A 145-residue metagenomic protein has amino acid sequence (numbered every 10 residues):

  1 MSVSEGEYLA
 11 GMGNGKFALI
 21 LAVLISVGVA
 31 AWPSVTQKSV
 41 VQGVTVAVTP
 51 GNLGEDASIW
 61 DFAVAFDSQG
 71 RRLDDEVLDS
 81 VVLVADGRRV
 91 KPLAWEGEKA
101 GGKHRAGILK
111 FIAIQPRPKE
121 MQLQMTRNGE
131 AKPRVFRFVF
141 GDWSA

Functional and structural regions predicted by a protein language model:
L9-L19: Bacterial N-terminal signal peptides that target proteins for export
I20-S26: Bacterial N-terminal signal peptides
P33-D56: Low-complexity, acidic Ser/Thr/Pro/Gly-rich terminal tails and inter-domain linkers that flank the onset of structured
V40, L83-A85: A general beta-strand register signal
T49-L73: Short, surface-exposed binding/anchoring microloops in extracellular/periplasmic proteins
D74-D79: Short coil-to-beta strand junction motifs in C2/discoidin
G87-R137: Short, solvent-exposed, Trp/other aromatic-anchored flexible loops in extracytoplasmic proteins
R137-A145: Short beta-strand elements
